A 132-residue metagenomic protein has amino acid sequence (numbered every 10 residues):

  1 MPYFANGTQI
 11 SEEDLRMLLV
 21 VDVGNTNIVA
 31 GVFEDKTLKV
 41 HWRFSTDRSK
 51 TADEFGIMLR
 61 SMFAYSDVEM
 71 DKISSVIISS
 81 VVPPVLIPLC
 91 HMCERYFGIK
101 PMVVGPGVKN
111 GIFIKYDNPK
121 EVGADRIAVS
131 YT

Functional and structural regions predicted by a protein language model:
Y3-R16: Short, Lys/Arg-enriched N-terminal segments with co-localized hydrophobic residues within the first ~10-30 amino acids
R16-K39: Gly/Thr-rich phosphate-binding beta-strand-loop-beta motif of the actin/hexokinase/Hsp70
D22, D125-R126: Acidic active-site catalytic centers that drive phospho-/nucleotidyl reactions and related ester hydrolyses
E34, S61, H91, R95: Short, well-ordered alpha-helices that flank and scaffold nucleotide-derived cofactor binding pockets
V40-P88, G123: N-terminal phosphate-binding loop and adjacent alpha-helix
F44-K50, P106-V108, A128: Short, acidic/turn-prone active-site loops that include or flank metal/cofactor- and phosphate-binding residues
V68-E121: Short beta-strand-loop/turn "lid" adjacent to the catalytic site in phosphate-handling enzymes
Y131-T132: Conserved small/polar residues in nucleotide/adenosyl-binding loops
